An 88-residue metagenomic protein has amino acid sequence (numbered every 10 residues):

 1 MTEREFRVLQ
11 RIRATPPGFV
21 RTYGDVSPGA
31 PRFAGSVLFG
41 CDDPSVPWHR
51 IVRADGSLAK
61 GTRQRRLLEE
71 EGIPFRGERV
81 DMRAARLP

Functional and structural regions predicted by a protein language model:
M1-P88: Nucleic acid-binding interface residues in structured DNA/RNA-binding domains, emphasizing the DNA-engaging scaffolds
